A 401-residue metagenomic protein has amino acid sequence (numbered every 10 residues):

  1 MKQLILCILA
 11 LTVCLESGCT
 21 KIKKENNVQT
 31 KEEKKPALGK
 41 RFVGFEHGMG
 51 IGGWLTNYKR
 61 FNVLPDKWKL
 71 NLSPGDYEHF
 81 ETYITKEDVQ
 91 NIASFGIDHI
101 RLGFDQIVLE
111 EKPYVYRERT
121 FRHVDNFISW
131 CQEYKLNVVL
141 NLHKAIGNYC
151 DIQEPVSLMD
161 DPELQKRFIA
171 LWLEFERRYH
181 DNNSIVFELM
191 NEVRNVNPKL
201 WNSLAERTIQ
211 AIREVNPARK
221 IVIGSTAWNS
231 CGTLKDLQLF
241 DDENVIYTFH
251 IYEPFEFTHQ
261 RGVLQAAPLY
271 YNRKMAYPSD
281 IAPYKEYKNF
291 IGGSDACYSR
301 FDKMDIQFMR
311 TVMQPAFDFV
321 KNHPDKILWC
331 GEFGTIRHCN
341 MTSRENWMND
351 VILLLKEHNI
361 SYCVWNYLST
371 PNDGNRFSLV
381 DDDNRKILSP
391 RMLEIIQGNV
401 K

Functional and structural regions predicted by a protein language model:
L4-T12: Sec-dependent N-terminal signal peptides
E16-G18: C-terminal motif of bacterial Sec signal peptides marking the signal peptidase cleavage site
T20-N26: Bacterial lipoprotein signal-peptidase II cleavage site
E32-K220, S225-T233, N244, P371 (+4 more regions): Active-site mouth of glycoside hydrolases
A37-L38, P162, K166-S299, K303 (+2 more regions): Active-site region of glycoside hydrolase catalytic domains
R60-F61, F257-R261, N366, G374-R376: Short conserved micro-motifs at the rims of enzyme active sites and ligand-binding pockets
I107-K112, Y116, K326-Y362: C-terminal/domain-terminus segments
N340-K401: Aromatic-rich peripheral "rim/lid" segments of glycoside hydrolase catalytic domains that contact and position glycan
